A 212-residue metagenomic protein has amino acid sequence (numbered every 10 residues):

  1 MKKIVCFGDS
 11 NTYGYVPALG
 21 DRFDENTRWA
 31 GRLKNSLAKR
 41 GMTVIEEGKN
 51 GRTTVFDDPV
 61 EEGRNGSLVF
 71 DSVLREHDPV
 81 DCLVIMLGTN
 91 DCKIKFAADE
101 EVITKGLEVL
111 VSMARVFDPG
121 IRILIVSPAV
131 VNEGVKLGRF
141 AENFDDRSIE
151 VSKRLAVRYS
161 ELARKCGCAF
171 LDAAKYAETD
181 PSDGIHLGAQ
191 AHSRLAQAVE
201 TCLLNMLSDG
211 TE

Functional and structural regions predicted by a protein language model:
M1-K49, V55-V60, S72-H77, R158 (+2 more regions): Serine-esterase "nucleophile elbow" of acetyl-processing enzymes
G31, K39-R40, R64-E212: Alpha-helical cap/lid subdomain in secreted, periplasmic, or secretory-pathway luminal O-acyl-processing enzymes
